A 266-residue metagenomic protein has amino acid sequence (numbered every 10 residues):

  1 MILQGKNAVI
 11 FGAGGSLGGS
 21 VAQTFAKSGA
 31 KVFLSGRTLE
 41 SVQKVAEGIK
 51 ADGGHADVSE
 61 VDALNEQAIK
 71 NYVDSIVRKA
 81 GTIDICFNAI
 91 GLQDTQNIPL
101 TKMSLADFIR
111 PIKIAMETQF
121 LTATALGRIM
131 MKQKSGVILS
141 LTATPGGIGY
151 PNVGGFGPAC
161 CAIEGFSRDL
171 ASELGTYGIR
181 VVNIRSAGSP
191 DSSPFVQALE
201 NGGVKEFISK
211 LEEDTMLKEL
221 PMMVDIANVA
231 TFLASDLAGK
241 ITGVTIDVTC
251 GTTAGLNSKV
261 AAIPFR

Functional and structural regions predicted by a protein language model:
I2, E219-V248, T253: C-terminal substrate-recognition "lid" of short-chain dehydrogenase/reductases
G14-G15, T38: Conserved glycine-rich cofactor-binding loop
E47, T176, S186-D214, G255-R266: A glycine/serine/threonine-rich, flexible loop-to-helix segment that serves as the NAD(P) cofactor-binding "lid"
K70, G91-I109, K132, N152-G155 (+1 more regions): Conserved mid-core segment of classical short-chain dehydrogenase/reductases
L92-Q93, P111, L139-I163, S167-T176 (+2 more regions): Catalytic loop of short-chain dehydrogenase/reductase
T101-L121, S135, L139, I163 (+1 more regions): Catalytic Tyr-X3-Lys loop
A123-T124, R168: A short, exposed helix-loop element centered on a Lys and neighboring polar residues
R128, S172-T176, G239: Alpha-helical segment proximal to the catalytic Tyr-Lys
